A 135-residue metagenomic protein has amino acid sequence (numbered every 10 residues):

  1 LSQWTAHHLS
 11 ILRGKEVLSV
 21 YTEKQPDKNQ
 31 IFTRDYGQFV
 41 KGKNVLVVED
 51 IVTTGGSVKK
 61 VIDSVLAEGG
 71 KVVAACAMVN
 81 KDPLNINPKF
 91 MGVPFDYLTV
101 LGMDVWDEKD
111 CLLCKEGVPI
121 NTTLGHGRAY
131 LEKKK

Functional and structural regions predicted by a protein language model:
L1-L46, G56: Short, glycine/charge-rich flexible loops or terminal/linker lids adjacent to PRPP-binding catalytic cores
Q25-D27, I51-T54, M78-D82, G102: Short acidic/polar capping segments at secondary-structure boundaries
Q38-E49, K115-G125: A polyampholytic, Gly/Pro-enriched intrinsically disordered region
F39-A77: A contiguous pocket-lining binding segment that forms or flanks enzyme active sites
I62-K135: PRPP-dependent phosphoribosyltransferase catalytic core
